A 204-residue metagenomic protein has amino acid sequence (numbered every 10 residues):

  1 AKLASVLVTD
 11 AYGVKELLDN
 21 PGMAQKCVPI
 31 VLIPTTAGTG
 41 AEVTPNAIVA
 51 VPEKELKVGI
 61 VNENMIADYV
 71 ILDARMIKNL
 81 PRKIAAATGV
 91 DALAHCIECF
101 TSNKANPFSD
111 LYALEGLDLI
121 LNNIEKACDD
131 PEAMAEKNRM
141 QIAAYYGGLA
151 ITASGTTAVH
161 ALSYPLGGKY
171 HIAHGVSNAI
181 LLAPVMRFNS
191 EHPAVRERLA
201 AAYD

Functional and structural regions predicted by a protein language model:
A1-L72: Glycine/threonine-rich beta-strand-loop-alpha-helix active-site module that forms ligand/phosphate-binding
K2, V6-D10, Y164, G168 (+1 more regions): Short, well-ordered alpha-helices that flank and scaffold nucleotide-derived cofactor binding pockets
T36, C96, V185: Active-site pre-Tyr helix/loop in NAD(P)-dependent dehydrogenases
G38, Y145-G175: Glycine-rich phosphate/pyrophosphate-binding beta-alpha loops
N46-S154: Carboxylate- and glycine-rich phosphate/diphosphate-binding segment that chelates Mg2+/Mn2+
V90, L117, V159, N178-A179 (+1 more regions): A general structural signal for well-ordered alpha-helical segments in protein cores
K169-D204: Gly/Pro-rich interdomain helix-loop hinge
